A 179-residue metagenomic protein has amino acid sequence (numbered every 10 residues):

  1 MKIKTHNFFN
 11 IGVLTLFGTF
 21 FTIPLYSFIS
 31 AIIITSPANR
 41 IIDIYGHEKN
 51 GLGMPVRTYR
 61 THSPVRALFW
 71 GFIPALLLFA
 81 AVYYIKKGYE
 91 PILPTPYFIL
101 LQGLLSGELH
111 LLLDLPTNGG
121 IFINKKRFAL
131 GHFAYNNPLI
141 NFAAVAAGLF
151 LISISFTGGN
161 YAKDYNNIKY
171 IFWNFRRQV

Functional and structural regions predicted by a protein language model:
M1-V179: N-terminal membrane-targeting hydrophobic helices
